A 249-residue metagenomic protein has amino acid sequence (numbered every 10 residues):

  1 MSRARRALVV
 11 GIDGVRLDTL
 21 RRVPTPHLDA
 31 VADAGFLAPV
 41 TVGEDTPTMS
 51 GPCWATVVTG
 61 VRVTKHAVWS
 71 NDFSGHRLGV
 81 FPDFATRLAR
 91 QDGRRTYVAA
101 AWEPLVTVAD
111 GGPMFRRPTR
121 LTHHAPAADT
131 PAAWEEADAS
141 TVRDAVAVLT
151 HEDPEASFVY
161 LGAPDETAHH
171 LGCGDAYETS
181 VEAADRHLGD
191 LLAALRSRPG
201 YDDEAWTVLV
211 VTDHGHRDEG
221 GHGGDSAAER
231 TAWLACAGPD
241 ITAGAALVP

Functional and structural regions predicted by a protein language model:
S2-R6, R16-G93, P104-T107: Active-site nucleophile/metal-coordination loop of metallo-enzymes that catalyze phosphate/sulfate and related
L8-G11, H27, A183-A227, L234: Metal-dependent active-site segment of extracytoplasmic phospho-/sulfohydrolases and closely related
L8-V10, A38, T56-V58, T96-A100 (+3 more regions): Structural recognition of the beta-strand scaffold that forms the well-ordered cores of secreted hydrolase catalytic
V15-R16, G162-P164, A194, H214-H216 (+1 more regions): Catalytic metal-binding/acid-base residues of hydrolase active sites
D45, S74-F81, E178-E182, D225 (+1 more regions): A short beta-strand-to-alpha-helix junction
W54, V58, G224-P249: Substrate-binding rim/cap in mid-to-C-terminal beta-strand-loop elements of soluble/periplasmic
D110-R116, R143-D190, A194: Active-site His/acidic residue clusters
R116-R143, A183-D185: Acidic, His- and aromatic-enriched active-site or binding-groove loops in soluble protein domains that engage sugars
